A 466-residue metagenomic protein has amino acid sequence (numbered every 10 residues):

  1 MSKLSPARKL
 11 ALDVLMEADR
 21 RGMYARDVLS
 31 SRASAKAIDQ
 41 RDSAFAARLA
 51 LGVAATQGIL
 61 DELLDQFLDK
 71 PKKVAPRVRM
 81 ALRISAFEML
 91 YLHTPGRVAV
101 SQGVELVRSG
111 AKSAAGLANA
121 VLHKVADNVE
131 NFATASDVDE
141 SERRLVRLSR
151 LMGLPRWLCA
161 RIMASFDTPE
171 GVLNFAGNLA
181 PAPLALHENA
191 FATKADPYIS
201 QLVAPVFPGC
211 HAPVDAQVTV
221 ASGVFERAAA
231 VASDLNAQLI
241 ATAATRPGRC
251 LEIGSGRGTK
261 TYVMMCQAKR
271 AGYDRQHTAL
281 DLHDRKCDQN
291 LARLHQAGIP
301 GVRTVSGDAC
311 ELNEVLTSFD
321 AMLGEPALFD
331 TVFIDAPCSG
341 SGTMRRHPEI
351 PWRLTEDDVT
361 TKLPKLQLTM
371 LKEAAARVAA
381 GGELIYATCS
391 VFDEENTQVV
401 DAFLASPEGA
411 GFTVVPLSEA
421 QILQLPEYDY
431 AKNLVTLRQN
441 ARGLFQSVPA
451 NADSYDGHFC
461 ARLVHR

Functional and structural regions predicted by a protein language model:
M1-R466: S-adenosylmethionine
